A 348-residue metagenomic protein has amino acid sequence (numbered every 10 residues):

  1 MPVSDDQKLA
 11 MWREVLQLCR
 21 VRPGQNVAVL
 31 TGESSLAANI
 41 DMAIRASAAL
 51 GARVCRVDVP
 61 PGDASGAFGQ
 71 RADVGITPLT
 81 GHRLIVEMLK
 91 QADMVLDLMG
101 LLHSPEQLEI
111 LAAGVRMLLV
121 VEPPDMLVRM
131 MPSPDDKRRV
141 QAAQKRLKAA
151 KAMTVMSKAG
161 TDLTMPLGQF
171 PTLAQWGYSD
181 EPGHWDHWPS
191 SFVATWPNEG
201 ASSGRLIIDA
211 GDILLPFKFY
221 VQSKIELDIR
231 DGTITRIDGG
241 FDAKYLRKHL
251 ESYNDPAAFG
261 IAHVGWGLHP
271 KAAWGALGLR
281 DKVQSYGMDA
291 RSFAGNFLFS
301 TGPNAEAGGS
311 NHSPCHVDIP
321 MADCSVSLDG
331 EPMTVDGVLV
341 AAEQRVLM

Functional and structural regions predicted by a protein language model:
M1-Q222, R230, D255, G260 (+1 more regions): Active-site bordering "gate/hinge" segments that shape substrate access to catalytic or cofactor-binding pockets
P171, T233, P270, A305: Short loop/turn segments at secondary-structure transitions that flank enzyme active sites
P182, R280-D281, C315: Short intrinsically disordered coil segments
Y220, R236-G302: Dual-mode signal for accessory low-complexity, basic/Gly-rich regions
Q222-K224, M321-A322: Short loop/turn microsegments at loop-to-beta-strand junctions
S223-L227, T233-R236: Conserved active-site beta-strand-loop modules that form the wall/rim of enzyme catalytic pockets and either contain
Q284-L347: Internal helix-turn-beta structural module
